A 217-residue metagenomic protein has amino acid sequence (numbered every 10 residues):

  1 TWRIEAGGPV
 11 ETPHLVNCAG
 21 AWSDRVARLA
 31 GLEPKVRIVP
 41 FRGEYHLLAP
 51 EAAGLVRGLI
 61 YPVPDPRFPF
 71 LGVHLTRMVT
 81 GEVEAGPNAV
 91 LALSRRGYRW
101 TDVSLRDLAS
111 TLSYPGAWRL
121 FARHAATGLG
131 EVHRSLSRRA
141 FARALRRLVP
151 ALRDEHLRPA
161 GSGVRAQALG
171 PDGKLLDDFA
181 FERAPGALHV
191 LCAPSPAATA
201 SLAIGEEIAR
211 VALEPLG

Functional and structural regions predicted by a protein language model:
T1, N17, S113-A117: Short hydrophobic/aromatic-rich motifs at helix boundaries and adjacent loops
W2-V103: Flavin-dependent oxidoreductases
W100-R106, T111-G217: C-terminal catalytic lobe of FAD-dependent flavoproteins
